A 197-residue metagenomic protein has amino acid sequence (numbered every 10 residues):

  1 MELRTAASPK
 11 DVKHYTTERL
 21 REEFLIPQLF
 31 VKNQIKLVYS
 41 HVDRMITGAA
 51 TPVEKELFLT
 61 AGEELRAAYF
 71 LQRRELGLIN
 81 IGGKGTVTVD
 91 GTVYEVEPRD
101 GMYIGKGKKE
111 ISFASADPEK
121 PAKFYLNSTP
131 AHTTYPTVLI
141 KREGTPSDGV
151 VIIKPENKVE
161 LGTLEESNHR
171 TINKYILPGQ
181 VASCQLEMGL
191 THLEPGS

Functional and structural regions predicted by a protein language model:
M1-A49, P130-E187: A short, N-terminal "cap"/entry segment at the start of jelly-roll beta-barrel domains of the cupin/DSBH fold
Q28-F30, M45-L71, E187-S197: Conserved short histidine dyad/triad with adjacent acidic residue
V42-R44, R66, R73-L76, P121-F124: Short, surface-exposed beta-edge/turn micro-motifs
E56-L57, T88, S112-A114, Y135-P136: Short helix/loop capping segments that flank catalytic or ligand/cofactor-binding pockets
L71-T86, P178, L190-S197: Short, conserved beta-strand element in jelly-roll/cupin
D90-K106: Short acidic-glycine-tyrosine-enriched beta hairpin
M102, K120-K123, E143-T145: Non-catalytic extracellular/periplasmic "stalk" and linker regions immediately N-terminal to catalytic or recognition
G107-T134: Ligand-binding loop in jelly-roll beta-barrel domains
